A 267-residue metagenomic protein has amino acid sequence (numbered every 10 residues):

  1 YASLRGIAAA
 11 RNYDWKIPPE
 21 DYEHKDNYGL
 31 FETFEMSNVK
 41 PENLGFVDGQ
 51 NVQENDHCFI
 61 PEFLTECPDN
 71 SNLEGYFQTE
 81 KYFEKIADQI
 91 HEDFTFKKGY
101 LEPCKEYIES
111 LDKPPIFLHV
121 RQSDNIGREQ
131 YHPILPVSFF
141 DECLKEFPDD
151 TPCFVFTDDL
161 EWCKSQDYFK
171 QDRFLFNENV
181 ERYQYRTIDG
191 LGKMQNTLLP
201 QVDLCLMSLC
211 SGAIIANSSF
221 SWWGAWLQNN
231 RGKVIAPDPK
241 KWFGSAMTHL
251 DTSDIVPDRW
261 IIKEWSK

Functional and structural regions predicted by a protein language model:
Y1, R5, A9, G99-E106 (+1 more regions): Residues within alpha-helical segments
Y1-E20, H24: N-terminal pre-catalytic "stem/leader" segment of glycosyltransferase-like enzymes
S3-I7, F139-E146, W162, L206: Amphipathic alpha-helical segments that form well-ordered structural scaffolds and often line/cohere around active
R11-K16, F147-C153: Surface-exposed helix-capping loop/turn segments at secondary-structure junctions
I17-P19, H119-R121, F154-T157, A236: Short beta-strand segments
Y22-T151: Secretory-pathway luminal glycosyltransferase catalytic domains
P148-L250: Donor-binding and catalytic core of enzymes assembling or modifying cell-surface/extracellular glycoconjugates
F243-K267: Leloir-type glycosyltransferase catalytic cores
